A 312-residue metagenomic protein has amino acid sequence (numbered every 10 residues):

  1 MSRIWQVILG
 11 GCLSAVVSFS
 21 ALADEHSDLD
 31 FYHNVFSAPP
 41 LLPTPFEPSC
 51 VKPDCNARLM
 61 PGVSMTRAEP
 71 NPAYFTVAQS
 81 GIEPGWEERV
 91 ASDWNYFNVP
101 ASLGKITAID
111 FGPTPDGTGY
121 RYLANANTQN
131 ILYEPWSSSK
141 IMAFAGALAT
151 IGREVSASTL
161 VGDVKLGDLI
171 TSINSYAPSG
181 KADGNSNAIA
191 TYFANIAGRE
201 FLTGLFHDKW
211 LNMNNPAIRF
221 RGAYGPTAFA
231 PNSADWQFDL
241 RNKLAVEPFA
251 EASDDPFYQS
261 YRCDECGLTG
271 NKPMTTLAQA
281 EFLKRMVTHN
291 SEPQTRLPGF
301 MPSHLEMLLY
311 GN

Functional and structural regions predicted by a protein language model:
M1-L9: Bacterial N-terminal signal peptides that target proteins for export
L9-S18: Bacterial N-terminal signal peptides
F19-A23: Sec/Tat signal peptide C-region and signal peptidase I cleavage site
D24-I131: Beta-lactamase-like hydrolase cores
A68-W94, S102, L160-E292: Active-site-adjacent helix/loop patches that line small-molecule binding or acyl-intermediate pockets
A101-K105, N130, W136-S138, N271-T276: Extracellular structured ligand-interaction cores
L132-S158: Active-site SXXK
P298-N312: Conserved SxxK-family serine transpeptidase/carboxypeptidase catalytic domain of penicillin-binding proteins
